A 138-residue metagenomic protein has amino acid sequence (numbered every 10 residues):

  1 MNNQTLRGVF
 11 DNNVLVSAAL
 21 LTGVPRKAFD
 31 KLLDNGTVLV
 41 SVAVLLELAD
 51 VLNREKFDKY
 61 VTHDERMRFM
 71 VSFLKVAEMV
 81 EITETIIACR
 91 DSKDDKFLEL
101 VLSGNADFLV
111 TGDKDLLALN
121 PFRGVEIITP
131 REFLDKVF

Functional and structural regions predicted by a protein language model:
M1-V40: Short, well-structured N-terminal submotif of metal-dependent ribonuclease cores
F10-N12, S41, G112-D113, T129-P130: A secondary-structure boundary/capping signal
L15-A18, F57, E84-R90: Short, flexible loop segments at the rims of nucleotide/cofactor-binding pockets, characterized by
V24-P25, R66, K93-D94: Amphipathic coiled-coil/heptad-repeat helices and related helical stalk/stem segments that mediate oligomerization
K31-T85: PIN-domain endoribonuclease scaffold, especially VapC-family toxins
K75-L109, K114: Active-site neighborhoods of divalent-metal-dependent phosphate/nucleic-acid chemistry enzymes
G104, K114-F138: Acidic, PIN/NYN-like endoribonuclease modules and their adjacent C-terminal/linker elements
